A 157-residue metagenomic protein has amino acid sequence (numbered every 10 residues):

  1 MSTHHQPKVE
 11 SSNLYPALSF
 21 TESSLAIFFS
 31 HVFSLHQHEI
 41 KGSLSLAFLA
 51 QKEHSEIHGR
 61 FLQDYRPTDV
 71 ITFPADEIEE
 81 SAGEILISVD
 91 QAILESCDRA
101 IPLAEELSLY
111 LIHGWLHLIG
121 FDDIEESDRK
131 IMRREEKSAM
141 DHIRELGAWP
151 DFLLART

Functional and structural regions predicted by a protein language model:
M1-L107, I119-T157: An acidic/histidine-cluster motif and surrounding catalytic segment that typifies divalent-metal-assisted enzyme active
I112, L116-G120: Short active-site segment of divalent metal-dependent hydrolases/proteases that encodes the spacing between
